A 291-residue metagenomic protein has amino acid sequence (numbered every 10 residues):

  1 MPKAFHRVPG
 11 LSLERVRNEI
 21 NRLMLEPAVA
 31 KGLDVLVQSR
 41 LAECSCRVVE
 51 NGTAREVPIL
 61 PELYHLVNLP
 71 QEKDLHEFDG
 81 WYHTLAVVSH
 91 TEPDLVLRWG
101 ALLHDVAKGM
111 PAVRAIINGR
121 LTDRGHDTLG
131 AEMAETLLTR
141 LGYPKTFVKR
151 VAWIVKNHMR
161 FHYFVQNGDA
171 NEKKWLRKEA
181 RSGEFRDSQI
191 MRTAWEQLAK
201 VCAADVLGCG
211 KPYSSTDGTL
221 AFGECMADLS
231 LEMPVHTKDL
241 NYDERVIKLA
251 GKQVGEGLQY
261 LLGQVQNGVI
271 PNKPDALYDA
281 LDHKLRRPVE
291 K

Functional and structural regions predicted by a protein language model:
M1-D94, R98-L102, V106-G125, L129-K145 (+5 more regions): Glycine- and charge-enriched loop/helix tracts that form the active or gating conduit in phosphate/cation-handling
S12, S39, S45, S89 (+4 more regions): Generic serine detector
P70, G80, Y163-E184, M233 (+2 more regions): Generic detector of solvent-exposed, compositionally biased contiguous segments
D74-L75, V88-S89, Y143-Y213: Histidine/acidic-rich helix-loop-helix segments that form or flank divalent-metal centers in metalloenzyme catalytic
D105-V106, I116-A131, T146-M159, D169-L176 (+1 more regions): Active/binding-pocket-proximal capping segment
A131-E135, F185-D187, L231-M233: Short C-terminal domain-edge/linker segments immediately following a structured domain
V165, V206-K291: Terminal helices and disordered tails flanking the catalytic cores of nucleotide-processing hydrolases
